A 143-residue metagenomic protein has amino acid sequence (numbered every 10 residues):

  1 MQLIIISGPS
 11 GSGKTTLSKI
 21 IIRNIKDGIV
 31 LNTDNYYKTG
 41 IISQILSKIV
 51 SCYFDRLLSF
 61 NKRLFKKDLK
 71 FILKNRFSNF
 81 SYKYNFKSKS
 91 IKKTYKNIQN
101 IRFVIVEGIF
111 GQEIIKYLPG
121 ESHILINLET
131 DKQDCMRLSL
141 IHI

Functional and structural regions predicted by a protein language model:
S10: The conserved Walker
K14: Conserved lysine of the Walker
L17: Hydrophobic positions on the alpha1 helix immediately C-terminal to the Walker A/P-loop
D27-I42: Short beta-strand-centered segment that lines the nucleotide-binding/catalytic pocket of NTP-utilizing
S43-S88: Conserved nucleotide-sensing/catalytic segment adjacent to the nucleotide-binding pocket in NTP-handling enzymes
I91-S139: ATP-dependent NMP and nucleoside kinases share a basic, alpha-helical "lid"
I141-I143: Conserved small/polar residues in nucleotide/adenosyl-binding loops
